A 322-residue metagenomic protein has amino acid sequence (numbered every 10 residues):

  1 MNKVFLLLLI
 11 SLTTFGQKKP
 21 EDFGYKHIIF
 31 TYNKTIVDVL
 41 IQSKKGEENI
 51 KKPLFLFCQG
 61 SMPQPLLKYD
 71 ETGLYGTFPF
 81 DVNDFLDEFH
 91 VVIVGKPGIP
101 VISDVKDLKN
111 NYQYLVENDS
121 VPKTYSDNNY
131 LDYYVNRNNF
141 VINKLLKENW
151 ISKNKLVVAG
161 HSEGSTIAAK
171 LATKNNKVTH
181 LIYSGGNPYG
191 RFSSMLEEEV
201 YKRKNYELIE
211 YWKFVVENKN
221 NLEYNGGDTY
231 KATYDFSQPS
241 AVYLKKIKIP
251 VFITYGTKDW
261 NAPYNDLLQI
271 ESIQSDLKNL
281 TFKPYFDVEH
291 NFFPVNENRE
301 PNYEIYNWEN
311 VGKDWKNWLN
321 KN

Functional and structural regions predicted by a protein language model:
Q17-I50: N-terminal cap/lid segment of alpha/beta-hydrolase-fold proteins
E47-E88, P100, D104: Short, surface-exposed "cap/lid" segments of acyl-processing enzymes
D107-N149: Alpha/beta-hydrolase active-site loop
I151-S162: Alpha/beta-hydrolase fold nucleophile elbow
T173-E223: Hydrolase active-site cap/lid region
I247, I253-Y255: Short beta-strand/loop motif that positions the catalytic acidic residue of the alpha/beta-hydrolase fold
W260-D266: Conserved alpha/beta-hydrolase "acid-adjacent" motif
V288-F292, N296-N322: Catalytic active-site module of serine/aspartate enzymes centered on a nucleophile-bearing elbow/loop
